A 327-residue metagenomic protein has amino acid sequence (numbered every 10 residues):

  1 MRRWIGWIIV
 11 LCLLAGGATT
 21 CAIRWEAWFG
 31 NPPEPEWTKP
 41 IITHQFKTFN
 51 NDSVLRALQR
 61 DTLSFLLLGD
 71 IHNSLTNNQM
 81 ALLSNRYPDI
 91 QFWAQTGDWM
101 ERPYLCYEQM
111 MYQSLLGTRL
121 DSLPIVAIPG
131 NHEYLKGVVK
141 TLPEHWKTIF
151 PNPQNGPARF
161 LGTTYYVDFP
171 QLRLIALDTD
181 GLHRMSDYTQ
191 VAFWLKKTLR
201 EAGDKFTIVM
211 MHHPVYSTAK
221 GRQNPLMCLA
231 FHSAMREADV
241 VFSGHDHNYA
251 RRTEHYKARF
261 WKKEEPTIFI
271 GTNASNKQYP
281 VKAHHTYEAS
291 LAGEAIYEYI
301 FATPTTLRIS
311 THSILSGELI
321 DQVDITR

Functional and structural regions predicted by a protein language model:
M1-H72, N77, L82-Q91, G117-I125 (+4 more regions): Acidic, histidine-bearing metal-coordination/catalytic regions of metal-dependent phosphoesterases
W37-N50, A57, L105-G203, L226-V240 (+1 more regions): Extended active-site neighborhood of metal-dependent phosphoesterases/phosphodiesterases
F65-L67, A94-T96, L174-A176, I208-M210 (+1 more regions): Structural motif
L68-I71, W99-L105, D178-D187, A219-R222: The substrate-binding groove and active-site-proximal loops of carbohydrate-active enzymes, especially glycoside
D70, G97-D98, G130-N131, L177 (+2 more regions): Active-site glycine-centered loops adjacent to acidic/histidine catalytic or metal-binding residues that shape
N73-Q79, L135, R184-M185, S217-T218 (+2 more regions): Short, solvent-exposed loop/turn elements at domain surfaces
N85-P103: Active-site metal-binding motif and surrounding structural segment of the metallo-beta-lactamase
A202-A219: Short acidic, glycine-rich surface-loop motifs adjacent to enzyme active sites
